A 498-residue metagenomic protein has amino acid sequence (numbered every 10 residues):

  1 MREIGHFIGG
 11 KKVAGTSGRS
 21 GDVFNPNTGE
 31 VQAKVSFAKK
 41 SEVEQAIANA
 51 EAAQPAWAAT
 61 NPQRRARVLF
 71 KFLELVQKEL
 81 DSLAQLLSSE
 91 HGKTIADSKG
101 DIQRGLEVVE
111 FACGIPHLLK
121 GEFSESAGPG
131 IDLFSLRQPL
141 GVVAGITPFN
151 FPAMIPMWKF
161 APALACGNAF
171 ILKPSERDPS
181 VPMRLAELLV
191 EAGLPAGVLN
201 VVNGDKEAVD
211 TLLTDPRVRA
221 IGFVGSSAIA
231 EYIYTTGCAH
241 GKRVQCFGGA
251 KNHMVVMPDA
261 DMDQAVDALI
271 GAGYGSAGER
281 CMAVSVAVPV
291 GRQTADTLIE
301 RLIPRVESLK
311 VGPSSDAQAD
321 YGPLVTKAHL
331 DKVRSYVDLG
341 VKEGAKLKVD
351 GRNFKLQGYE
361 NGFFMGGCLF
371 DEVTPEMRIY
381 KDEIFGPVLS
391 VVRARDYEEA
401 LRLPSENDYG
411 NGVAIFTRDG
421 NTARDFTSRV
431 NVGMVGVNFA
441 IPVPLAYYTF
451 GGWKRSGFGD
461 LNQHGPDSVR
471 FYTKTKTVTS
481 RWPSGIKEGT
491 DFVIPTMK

Functional and structural regions predicted by a protein language model:
M1-N27, R352: Hydrophobic face of amphipathic alpha-helices that form TPR/SEL1-like repeat modules and related alpha-solenoid
T28-K34, V218, V255, K310-P313 (+2 more regions): Conserved C-terminal structural/oligomerization subdomain of aldehyde/semialdehyde dehydrogenase
G29, R65, L87, V109 (+9 more regions): Residue-level signal for inorganic ion chemistry
E30-L119, G130: Glycine-rich loop-to-alpha-helix module at the N-terminal edge of alpha/beta enzyme cores
Q32-A38, A53-A59, G145, M254-M257 (+5 more regions): Short, well-ordered beta-strand elements within core beta-sheets of diverse protein domains
Q54, A58, L73-L80, A84 (+18 more regions): Structural signal for hydrophobic packing residues in well-ordered secondary-structure cores of soluble enzyme domains
G121-V266, A394, G459: Rossmann-like NAD(P) dinucleotide-binding subdomain of oxidoreductase/dehydrogenase enzymes
A228-T374, R402-L403, V437, K487-E488 (+1 more regions): ALDH superfamily catalytic-core signature
